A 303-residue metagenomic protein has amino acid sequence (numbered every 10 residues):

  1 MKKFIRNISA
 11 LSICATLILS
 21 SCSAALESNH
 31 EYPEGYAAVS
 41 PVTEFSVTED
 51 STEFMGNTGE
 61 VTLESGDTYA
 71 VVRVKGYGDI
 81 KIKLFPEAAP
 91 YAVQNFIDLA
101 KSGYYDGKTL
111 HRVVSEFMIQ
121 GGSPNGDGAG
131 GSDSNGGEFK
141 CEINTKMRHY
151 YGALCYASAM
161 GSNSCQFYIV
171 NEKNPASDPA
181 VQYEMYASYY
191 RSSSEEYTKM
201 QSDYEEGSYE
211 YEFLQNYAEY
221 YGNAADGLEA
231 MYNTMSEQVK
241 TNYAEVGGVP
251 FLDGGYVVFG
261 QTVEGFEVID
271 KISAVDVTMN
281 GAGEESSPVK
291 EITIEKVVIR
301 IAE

Functional and structural regions predicted by a protein language model:
K2-K3, G265: Well-ordered, non-transmembrane segments within structured domains
K3-A25: Sec-dependent N-terminal signal peptides of Gram-positive bacterial secreted proteins and lipoproteins
C22-E303: Cyclophilin-like peptidyl-prolyl cis-trans isomerases
